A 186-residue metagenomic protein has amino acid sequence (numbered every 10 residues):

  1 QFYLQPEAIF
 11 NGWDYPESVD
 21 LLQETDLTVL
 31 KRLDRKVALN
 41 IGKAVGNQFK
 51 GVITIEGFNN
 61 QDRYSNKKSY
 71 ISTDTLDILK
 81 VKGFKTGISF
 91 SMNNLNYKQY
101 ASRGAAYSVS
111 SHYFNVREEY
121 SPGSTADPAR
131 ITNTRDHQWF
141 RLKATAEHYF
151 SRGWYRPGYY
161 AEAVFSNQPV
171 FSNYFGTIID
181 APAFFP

Functional and structural regions predicted by a protein language model:
Q1-S91, L95: Gram-negative/organellar outer-membrane beta-barrel architecture
T86-P186: C-terminal outer-membrane beta-barrel translocator/porin domains of Gram-negative envelope proteins and their
